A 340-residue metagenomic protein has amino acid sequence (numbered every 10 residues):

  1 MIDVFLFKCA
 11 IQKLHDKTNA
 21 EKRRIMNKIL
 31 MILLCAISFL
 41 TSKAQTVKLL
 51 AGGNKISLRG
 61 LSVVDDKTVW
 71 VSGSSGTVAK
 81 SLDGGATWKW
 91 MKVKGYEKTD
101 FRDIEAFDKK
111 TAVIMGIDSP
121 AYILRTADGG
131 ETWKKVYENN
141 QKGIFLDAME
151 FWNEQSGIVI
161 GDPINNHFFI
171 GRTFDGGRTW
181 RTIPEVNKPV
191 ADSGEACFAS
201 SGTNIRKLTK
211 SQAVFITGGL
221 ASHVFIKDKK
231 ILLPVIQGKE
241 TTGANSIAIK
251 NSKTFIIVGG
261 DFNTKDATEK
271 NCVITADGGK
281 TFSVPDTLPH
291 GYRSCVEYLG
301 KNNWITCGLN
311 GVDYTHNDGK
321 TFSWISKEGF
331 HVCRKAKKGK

Functional and structural regions predicted by a protein language model:
M1-T46: Bacterial Sec-dependent N-terminal signal peptides
Q45-K340: Residue-level hotspots at or immediately adjacent to binding/recognition sites across diverse folds
